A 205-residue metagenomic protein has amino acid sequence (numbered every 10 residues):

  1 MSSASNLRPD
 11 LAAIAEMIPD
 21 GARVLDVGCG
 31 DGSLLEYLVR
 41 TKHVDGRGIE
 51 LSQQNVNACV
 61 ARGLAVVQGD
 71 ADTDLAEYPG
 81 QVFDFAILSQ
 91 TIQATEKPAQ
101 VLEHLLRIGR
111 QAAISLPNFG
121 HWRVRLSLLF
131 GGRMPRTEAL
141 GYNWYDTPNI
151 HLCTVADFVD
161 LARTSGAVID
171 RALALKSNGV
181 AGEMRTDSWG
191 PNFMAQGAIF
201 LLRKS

Functional and structural regions predicted by a protein language model:
S5-G21: Conserved alpha-helix/loop element of class I SAM-dependent methyltransferases that forms part of the SAM/SAH-binding
G28-G30: Class I SAM-dependent methyltransferase "Motif I" SAM/SAH-binding loop
G32, E36: Glycine-rich SAM-binding Motif I of class I
Y37-D74: Class I SAM-dependent methyltransferase SAM/SAH-binding core
E77-F85: A short acidic, Gly/Pro-enriched loop at the edge of an enzyme's catalytic core that lines a small-molecule cofactor
F85-K97: A short SAM/SAH-binding and catalytic strip from SAM-dependent methyltransferases
A99-H104, Q111-S205: S-adenosyl-L-methionine-dependent methyltransferase catalytic module, highlighting the catalytic core
